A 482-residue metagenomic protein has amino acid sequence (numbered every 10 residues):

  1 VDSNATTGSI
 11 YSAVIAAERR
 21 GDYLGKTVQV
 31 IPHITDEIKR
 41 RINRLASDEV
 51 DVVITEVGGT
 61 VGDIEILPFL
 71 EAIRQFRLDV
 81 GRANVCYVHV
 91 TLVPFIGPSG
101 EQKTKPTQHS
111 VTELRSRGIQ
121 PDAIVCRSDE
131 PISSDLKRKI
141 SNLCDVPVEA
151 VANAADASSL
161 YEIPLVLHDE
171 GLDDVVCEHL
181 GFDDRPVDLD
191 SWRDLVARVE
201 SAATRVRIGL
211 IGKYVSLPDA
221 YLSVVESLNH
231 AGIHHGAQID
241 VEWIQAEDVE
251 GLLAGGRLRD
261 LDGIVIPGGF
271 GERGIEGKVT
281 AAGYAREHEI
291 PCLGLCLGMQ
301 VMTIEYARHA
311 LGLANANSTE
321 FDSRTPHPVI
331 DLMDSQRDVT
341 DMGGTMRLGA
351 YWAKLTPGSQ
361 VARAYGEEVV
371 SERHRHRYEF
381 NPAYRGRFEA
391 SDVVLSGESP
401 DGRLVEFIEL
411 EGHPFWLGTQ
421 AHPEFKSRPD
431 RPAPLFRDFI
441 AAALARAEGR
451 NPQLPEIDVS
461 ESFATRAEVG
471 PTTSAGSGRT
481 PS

Functional and structural regions predicted by a protein language model:
V1-D240, A246-G263, F270-G271, K278-Y284 (+2 more regions): Flexible phosphate-sensing "switch/lid" loops adjacent to ATP/NTP-binding sites across phosphate-transfer
L24-T35, Y214, G268-I275, M346 (+3 more regions): Short acidic-aromatic active-site loops that bind/stabilize oxyanions
P94, A155-S158, D248-E250, M299 (+5 more regions): Residue-level detector of flexible, active-site-proximal loop/helix-junction positions within diverse enzyme catalytic
Q120, P147, T204, D260 (+5 more regions): A generic structural signal for well-ordered coil/turn residues at beta-strand boundaries that shape enzyme active-site
S128, A155, L210-K213, W243-Q245 (+10 more regions): Active-site proximal loops enriched in glycine and acidic residues that flank catalytic Cys/His/Asp and coordinate
E162-V225, N229, I233-G251, V370-S482: Acyltransferase
D194-V199, Q336-H374, E379-N381, E389: Glycine-rich phosphate/pyrophosphate-binding loop and adjacent beta-alpha nucleotide/cofactor-binding cores
R257-W352, G358-Q360, F436-A447: Cysteine-nucleophile active-site neighborhood
